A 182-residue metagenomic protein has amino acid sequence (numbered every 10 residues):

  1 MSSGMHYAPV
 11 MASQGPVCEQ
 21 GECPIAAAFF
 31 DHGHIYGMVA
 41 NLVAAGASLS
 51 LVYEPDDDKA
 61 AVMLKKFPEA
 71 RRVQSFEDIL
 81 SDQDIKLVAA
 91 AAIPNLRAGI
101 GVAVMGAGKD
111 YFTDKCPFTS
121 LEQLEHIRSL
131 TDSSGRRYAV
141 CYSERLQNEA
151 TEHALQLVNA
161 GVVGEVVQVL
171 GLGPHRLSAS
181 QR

Functional and structural regions predicted by a protein language model:
M1-F67: N-terminal Rossmann-like dinucleotide-binding module
I25, L51, R71, K86-L87 (+2 more regions): Short, Asp-centered acidic motifs that coordinate Mg2+ and/or phosphate in catalytic or ligand-binding sites
D31-H34, R97, D110, H175: Histidine-centered active-site/metal-ligand motif
G37, V62, D78, L87 (+3 more regions): Alpha-helical elements of Rossmann-like donor-binding domains used by nucleotide-donor carbohydrate transfer enzymes
S48, D110, R137: Residue-level detector of anion-binding/catalytic polar loops
F67-L130: Beta-loop-alpha module in the N-terminal Rossmann-like domain of NAD(P)-dependent dehydrogenases, especially those
F118-Q181: A contiguous active-site-proximal alpha/beta segment in oxidoreductase catalytic domains
